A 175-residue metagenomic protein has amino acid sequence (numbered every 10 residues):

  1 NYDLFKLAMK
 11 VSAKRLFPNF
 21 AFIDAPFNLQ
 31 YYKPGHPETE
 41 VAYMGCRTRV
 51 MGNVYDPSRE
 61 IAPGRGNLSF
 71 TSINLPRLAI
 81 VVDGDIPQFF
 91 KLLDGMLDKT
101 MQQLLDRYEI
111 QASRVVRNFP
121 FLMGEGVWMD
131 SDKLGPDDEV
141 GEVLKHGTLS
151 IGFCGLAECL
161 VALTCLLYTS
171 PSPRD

Functional and structural regions predicted by a protein language model:
N1-V11: Extended, regular secondary-structure scaffolds
V11-L166: Structured mid-domain segments that build the active-site/substrate or prosthetic-cofactor binding neighborhood
Y168-D175: Conserved small/polar residues in nucleotide/adenosyl-binding loops
